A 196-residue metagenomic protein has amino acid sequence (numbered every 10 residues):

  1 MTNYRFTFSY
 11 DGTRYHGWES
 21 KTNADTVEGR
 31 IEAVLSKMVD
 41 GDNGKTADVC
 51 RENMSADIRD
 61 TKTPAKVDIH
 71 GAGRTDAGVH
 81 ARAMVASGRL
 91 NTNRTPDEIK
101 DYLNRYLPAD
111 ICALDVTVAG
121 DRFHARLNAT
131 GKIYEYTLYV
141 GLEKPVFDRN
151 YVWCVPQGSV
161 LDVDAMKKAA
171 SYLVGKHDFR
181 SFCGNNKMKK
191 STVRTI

Functional and structural regions predicted by a protein language model:
M1-K45, M54, D60-I196: Structured-RNA-binding interfaces characteristic of tRNA pseudouridine synthases
